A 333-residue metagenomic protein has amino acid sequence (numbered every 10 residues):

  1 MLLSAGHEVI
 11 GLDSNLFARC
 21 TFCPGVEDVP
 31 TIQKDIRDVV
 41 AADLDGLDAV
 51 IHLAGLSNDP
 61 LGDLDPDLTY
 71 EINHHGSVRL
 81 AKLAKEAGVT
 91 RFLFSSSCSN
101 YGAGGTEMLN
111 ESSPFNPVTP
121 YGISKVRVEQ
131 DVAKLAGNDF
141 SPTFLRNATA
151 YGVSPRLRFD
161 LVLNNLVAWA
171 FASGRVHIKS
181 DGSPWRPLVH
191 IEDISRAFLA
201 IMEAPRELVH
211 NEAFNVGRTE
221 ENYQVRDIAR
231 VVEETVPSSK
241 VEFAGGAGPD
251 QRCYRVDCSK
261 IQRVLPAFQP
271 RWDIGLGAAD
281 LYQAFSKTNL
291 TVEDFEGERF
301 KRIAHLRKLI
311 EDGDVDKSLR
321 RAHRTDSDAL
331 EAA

Functional and structural regions predicted by a protein language model:
M1-A49: N-terminal Rossmann/SDR dinucleotide-binding element
I36-I72: NAD(P)H-binding glycine-rich loop region in Rossmannoid oxidoreductase-like domains and their noncatalytic homologs
G55, D65, Y70-S77, L93-S96 (+1 more regions): Short alpha-helix in the Rossmann-fold core of NAD(P)-dependent oxidoreductases
Y70, E107, S113, V118-V126 (+3 more regions): Short-chain dehydrogenase/reductase
V78-P120: Conserved Rossmann-fold NAD(P)-dependent oxidoreductase catalytic core, especially the SDR/UDP-sugar
S97, E129-S154, N164: Conserved beta-loop-beta element that borders a ligand/cofactor-binding pocket
A103, N116-T143, F171-A172: Active-site Tyr-X1-5-Lys
G174, K179-A333: C-terminal substrate-binding subdomain of Rossmann-fold SDR/epimerase-dehydratase oxidoreductases
